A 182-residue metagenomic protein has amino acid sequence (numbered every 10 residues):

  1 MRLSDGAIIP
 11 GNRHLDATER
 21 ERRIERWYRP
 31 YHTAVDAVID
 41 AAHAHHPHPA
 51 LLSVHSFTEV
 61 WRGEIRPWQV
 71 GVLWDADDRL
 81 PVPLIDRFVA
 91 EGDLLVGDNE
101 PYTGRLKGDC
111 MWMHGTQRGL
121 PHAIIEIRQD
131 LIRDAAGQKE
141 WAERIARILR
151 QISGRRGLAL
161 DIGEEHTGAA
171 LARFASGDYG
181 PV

Functional and structural regions predicted by a protein language model:
M1-L51, S56-V182: N-terminal catalytic or cofactor-binding beta/alpha core of small enzyme domains
